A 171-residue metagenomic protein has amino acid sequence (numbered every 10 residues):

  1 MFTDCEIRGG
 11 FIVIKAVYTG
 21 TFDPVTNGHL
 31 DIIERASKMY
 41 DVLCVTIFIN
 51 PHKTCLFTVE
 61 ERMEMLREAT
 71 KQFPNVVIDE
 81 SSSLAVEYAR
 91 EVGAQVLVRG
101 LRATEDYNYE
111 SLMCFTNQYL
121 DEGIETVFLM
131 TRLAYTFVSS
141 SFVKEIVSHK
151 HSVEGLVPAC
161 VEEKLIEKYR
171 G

Functional and structural regions predicted by a protein language model:
F2-G171: Nucleotidyltransferase catalytic core that binds NTPs
